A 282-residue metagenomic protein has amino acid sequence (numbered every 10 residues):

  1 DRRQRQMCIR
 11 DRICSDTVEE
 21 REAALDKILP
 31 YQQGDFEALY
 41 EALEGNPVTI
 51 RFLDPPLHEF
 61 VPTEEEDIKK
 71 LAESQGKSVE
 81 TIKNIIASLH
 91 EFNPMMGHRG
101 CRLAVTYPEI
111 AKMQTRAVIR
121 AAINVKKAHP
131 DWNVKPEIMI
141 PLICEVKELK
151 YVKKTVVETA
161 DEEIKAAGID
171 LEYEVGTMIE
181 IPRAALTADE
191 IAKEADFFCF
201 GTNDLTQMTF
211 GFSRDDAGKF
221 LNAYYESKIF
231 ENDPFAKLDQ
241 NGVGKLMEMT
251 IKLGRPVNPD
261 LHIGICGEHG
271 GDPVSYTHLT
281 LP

Functional and structural regions predicted by a protein language model:
R2-Q6, R10-Y276: Conserved alpha/beta-domain cores
T280-P282: A short, hydrophobic C-terminal helix/tail in secreted or cell-surface proteins
